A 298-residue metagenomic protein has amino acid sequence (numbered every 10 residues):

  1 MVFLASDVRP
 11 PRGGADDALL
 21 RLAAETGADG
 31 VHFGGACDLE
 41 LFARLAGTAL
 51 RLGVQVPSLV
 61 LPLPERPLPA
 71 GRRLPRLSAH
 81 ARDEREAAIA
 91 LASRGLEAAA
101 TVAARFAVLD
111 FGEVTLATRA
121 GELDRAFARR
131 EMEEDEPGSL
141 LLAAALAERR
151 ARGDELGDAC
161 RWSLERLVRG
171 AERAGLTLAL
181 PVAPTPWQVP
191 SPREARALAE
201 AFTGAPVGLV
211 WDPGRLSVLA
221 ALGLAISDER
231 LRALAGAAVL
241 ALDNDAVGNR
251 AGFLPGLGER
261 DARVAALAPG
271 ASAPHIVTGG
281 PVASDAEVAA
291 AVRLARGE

Functional and structural regions predicted by a protein language model:
M1-A24, L39, R44, L50 (+4 more regions): Histidine-acidic metal/acid-base catalytic patches
R9-P11, V60-P67, G112-V114: Short glycine-enriched loops at secondary-structure junctions
L20-E40, V60, P69-L74, A87: N-terminal substrate-binding region of glycoside hydrolase catalytic domains
G30-R51, F111-T118: Glycine-rich, proline-tolerant flexible connector loops at the mouths of alpha/beta enzymes
A36, P62-P64, G112, A246 (+1 more regions): Flexible loop residues that form catalytic and substrate-binding hotspots at small-molecule/glycan-binding clefts
L41-V60, D124-E134: Short acidic, glycine/proline-enriched helix-loop-strand junctions
L77-L209: Active-site acidic/histidine proton-transfer and metal-coordination neighborhood in alpha/beta enzyme cores
